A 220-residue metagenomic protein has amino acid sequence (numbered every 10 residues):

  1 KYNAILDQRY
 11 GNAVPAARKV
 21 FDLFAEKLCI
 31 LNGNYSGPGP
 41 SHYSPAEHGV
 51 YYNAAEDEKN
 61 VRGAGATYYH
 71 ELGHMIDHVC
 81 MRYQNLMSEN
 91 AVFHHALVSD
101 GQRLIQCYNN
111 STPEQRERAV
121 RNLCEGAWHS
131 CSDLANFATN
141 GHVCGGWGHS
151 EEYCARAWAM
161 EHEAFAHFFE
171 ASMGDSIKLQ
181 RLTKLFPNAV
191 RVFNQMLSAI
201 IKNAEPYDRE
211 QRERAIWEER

Functional and structural regions predicted by a protein language model:
Y2-R220: Active-site-flanking segments in enzyme catalytic domains
